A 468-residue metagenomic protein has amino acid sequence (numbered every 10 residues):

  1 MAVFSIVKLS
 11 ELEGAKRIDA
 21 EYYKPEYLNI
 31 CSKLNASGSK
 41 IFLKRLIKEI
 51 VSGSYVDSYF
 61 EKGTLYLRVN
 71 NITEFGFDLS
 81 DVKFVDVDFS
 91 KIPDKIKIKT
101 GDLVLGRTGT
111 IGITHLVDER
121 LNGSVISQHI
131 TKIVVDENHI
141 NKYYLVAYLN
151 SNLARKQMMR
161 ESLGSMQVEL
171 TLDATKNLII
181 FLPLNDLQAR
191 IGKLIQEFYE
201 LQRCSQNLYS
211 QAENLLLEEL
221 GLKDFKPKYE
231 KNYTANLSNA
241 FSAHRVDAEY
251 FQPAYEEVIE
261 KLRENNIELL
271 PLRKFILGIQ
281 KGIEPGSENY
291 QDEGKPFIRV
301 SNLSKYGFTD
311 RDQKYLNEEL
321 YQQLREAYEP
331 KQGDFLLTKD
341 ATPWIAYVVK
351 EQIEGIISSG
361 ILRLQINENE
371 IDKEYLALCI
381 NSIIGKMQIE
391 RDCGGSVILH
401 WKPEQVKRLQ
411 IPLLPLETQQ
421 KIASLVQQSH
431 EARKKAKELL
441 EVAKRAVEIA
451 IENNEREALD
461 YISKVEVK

Functional and structural regions predicted by a protein language model:
M1-S52, L184-I283, L416-K468: Non-catalytic DNA-recognition/assembly elements of restriction-modification systems
S39-Y55, I72-T100, L270-G286, L303-Q332: Sequence-specific dsDNA recognition surfaces
L43-I47, D78, T100, E119-N122 (+7 more regions): Basic, amphipathic alpha-helical recognition segments used for DNA target recognition
Y55-G63, R160-S162, P227-K231, P285-E293 (+2 more regions): Short coil/turn segments at secondary-structure boundaries
D57-T64, G76-F84, I96-I98, L116-Q128 (+5 more regions): Short, surface-exposed loop/turn microsegments at beta-strand edges and helix-strand junctions
G109-I113, A341-I345: Short, charged beta-turn/beta-strand-edge "cap" motif at the junction between a beta-strand and an adjacent loop
